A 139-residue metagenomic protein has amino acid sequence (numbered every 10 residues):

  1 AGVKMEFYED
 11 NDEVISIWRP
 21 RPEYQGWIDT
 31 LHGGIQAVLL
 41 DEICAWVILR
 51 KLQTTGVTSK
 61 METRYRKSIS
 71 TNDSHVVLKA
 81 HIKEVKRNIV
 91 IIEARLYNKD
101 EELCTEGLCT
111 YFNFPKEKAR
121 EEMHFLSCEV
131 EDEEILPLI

Functional and structural regions predicted by a protein language model:
A1-P22, C128, E133-I139: Non-catalytic linker/capping segments at the edges of enzyme domains
G2, D12-I15, K60, H75-V77 (+1 more regions): Intrinsic-disorder/low-complexity, polar/charged segments enriched in Ser/Thr/Lys/Arg/Asp/Glu/Gln
K4, I15-E42: A conserved, well-ordered hydrophobic junction motif at loop->secondary-structure transitions
E6-D10, V38, T55: Short, conserved, surface-exposed binding loops centered on an aromatic residue
W18-P20, Y65, N113: Hydrophobic residues in beta-strands and at strand termini
E42-I43, I89: N-terminal low-complexity, intrinsically disordered patches enriched in charged
I43-V77, I82, L108: Hydrophobic beta-strand-centered segment that forms part of the acyl-chain substrate-binding groove
S70-N72, K83-I139: HotDog/MaoC-like acyl-thioester-processing domains
